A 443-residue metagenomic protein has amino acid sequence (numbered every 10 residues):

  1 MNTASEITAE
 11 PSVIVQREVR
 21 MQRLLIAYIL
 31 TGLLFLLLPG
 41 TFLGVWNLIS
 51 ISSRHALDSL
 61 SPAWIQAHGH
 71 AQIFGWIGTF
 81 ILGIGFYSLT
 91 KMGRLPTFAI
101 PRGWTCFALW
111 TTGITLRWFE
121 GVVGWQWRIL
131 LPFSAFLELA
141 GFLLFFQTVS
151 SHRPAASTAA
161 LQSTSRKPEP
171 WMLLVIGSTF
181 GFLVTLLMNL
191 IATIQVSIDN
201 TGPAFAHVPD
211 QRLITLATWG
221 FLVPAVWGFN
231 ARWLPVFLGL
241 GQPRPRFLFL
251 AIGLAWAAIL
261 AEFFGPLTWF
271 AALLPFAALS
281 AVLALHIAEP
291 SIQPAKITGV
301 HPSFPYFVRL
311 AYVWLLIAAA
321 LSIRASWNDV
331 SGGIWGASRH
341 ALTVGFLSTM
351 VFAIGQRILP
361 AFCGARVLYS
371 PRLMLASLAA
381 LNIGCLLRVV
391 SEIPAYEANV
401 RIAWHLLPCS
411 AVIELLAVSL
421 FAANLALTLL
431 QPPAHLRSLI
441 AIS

Functional and structural regions predicted by a protein language model:
M1-S443: Hydrophobic alpha-helical transmembrane segments of multi-pass integral membrane proteins
